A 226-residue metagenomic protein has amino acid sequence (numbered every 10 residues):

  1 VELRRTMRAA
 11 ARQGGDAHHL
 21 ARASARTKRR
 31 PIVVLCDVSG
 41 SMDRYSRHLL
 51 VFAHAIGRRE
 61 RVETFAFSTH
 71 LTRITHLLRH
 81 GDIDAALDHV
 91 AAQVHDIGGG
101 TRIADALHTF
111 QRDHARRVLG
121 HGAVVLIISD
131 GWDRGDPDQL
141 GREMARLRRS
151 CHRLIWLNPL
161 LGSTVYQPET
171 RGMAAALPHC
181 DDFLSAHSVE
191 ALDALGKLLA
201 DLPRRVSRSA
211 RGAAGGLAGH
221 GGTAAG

Functional and structural regions predicted by a protein language model:
V1-R30: Negatively charged sequence features
K28-L35, Y45-F65, V124-I128, L140-R153 (+1 more regions): A short alpha/beta connector and helix-capping loop motif
V33-R47, L71, W132-G135: Short acidic, Gly/Ser-rich segments with clustered Asp/Glu that frequently serve as metal-coordination loops in enzyme
R44-R47, V51-R102: Metal-dependent catalytic core segments for phosphate chemistry
F67-T69, D130, P159: Cofactor-binding loop segments of dinucleotide-utilizing enzymes, especially the Rossmann-like FAD- and NAD(P)+-binding
A85-A123, V165-P168: Von Willebrand factor
A104-R153, L184, A194, L198-S207: Exposed acidic/Ser/Thr-rich ligand/metal-binding surfaces
M144-G226: Von Willebrand factor type A / integrin I
